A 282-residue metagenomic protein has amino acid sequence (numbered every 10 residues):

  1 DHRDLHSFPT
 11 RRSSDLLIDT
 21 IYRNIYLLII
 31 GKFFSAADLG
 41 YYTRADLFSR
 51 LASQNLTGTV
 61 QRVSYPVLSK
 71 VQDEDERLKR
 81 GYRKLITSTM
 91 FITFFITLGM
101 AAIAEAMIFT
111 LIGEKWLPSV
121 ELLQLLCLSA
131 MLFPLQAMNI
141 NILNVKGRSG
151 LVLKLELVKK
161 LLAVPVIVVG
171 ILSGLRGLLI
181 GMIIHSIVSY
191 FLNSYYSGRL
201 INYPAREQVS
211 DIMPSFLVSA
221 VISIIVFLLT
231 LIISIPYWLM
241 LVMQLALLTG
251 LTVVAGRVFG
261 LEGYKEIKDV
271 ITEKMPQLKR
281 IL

Functional and structural regions predicted by a protein language model:
D1-S13: Short, small-residue-biased leader/transition segments that mark boundaries at the very start of proteins
R11-L16, T20, N24, L28 (+10 more regions): Residue-level signature of transmembrane alpha-helical cores of multipass secondary-active transporters and flippases
D15, D19, R23, D46 (+5 more regions): Short runs within selected transmembrane alpha-helices of multi-pass transporters and secretion channels
F33-A36, Q72, V145-K146, L172-S173: Helix-loop interface residues and adjacent transmembrane-helix termini in multi-pass membrane transporters, primarily
Y41-L157, R280: Specific pore-lining/lateral-gate transmembrane helices of multi-pass inner-membrane transport and insertion machines
R50-Q54, S88, T97, P134 (+5 more regions): Hydrophobic transmembrane alpha-helices of multi-pass small-molecule transporters
V164-V168, S219-I235: Hydrophobic alpha-helical transmembrane segments in multi-pass integral membrane proteins
G198, Y203-A205, I212, F227-L282: Membrane-proximal transmembrane or re-entrant/amphipathic helices at the cytosolic face
